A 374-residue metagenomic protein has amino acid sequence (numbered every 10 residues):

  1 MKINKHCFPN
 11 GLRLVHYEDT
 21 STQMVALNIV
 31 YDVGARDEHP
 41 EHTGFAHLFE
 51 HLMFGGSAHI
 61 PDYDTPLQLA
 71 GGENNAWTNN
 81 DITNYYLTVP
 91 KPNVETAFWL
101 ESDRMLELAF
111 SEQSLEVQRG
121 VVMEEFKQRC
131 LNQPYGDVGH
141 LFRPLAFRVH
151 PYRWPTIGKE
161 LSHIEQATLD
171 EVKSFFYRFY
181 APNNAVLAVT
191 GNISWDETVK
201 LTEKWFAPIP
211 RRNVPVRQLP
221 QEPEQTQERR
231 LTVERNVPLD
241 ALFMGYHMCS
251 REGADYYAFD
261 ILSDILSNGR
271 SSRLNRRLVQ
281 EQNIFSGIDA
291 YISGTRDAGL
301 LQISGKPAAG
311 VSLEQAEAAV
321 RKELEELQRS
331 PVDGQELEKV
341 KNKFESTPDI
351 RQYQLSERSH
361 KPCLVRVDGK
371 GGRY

Functional and structural regions predicted by a protein language model:
M1-K5, P144-A185, R217-E222, P348 (+1 more regions): Histidine-acidic residue clusters that define the catalytic metal-binding segment of zinc metallopeptidase domains
M1-Q23: N- or domain-start disorder-to-order transition segments that initiate the globular core
N4, R148-V149, R153, A181-S250 (+2 more regions): An aromatic/glycine/proline-enriched structural segment found at the starts of mature extracellular/organellar domains
G11, I29, H47, Y85 (+11 more regions): Buried hydrophobic packing residues in well-ordered domains
A26-T88, W154-I157, N268-I284, T295: M16/MPP (pitrilysin/insulinase) zinc-metallopeptidase core fold and M16-derived inactive scaffolds
V33-A35, P90-K91, G191-I193, M248-S250 (+1 more regions): A generic structural motif
G56, T88-V121, S293-R351: M16/insulysin-pitrilysin zinc metalloprotease superfamily fold
M123-L141, Q221-D240, R277-F285, R296 (+1 more regions): Short acidic/His-enriched helical or mixed secondary-structure segments at domain edges of catalytic enzymes and some
